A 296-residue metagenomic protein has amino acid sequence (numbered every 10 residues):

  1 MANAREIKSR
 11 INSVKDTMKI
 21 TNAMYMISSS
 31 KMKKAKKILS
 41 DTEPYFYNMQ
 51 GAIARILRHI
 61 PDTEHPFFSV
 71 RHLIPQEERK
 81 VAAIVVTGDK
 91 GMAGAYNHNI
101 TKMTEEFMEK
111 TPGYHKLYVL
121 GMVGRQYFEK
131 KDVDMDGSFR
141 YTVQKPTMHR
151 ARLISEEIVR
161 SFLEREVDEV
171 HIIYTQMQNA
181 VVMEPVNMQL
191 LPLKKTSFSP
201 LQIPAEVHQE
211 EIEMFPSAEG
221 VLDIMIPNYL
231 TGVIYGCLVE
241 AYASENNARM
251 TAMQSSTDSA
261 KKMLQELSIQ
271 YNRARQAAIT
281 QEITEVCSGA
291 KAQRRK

Functional and structural regions predicted by a protein language model:
M1-K296: C-terminal beta-strand-loop-alpha-helix "lid" module of Rossmann-like NAD(P)-dependent dehydrogenases
